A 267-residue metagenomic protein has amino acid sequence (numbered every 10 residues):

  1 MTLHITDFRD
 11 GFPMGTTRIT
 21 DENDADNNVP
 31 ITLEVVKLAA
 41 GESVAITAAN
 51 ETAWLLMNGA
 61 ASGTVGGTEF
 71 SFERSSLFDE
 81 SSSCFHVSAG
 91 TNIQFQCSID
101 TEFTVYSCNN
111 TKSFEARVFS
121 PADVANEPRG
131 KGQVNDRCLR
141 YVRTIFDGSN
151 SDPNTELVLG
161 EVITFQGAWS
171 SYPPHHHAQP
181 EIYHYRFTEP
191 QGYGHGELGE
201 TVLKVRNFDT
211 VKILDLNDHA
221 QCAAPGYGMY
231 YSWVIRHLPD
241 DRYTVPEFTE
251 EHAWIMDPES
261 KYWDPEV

Functional and structural regions predicted by a protein language model:
M1-V44, E51-A60, I255-D257, K261-V267: Hydrophobic, proline/glycine-rich low-complexity stretches
D10-S43, D136-I182: A short glycine-rich, His/Asp/Glu-containing loop-to-beta-strand
A25, T32-Q96: Extended, compositionally biased flexible segments
L33-K37, A53, C84-H86, V105 (+4 more regions): Conserved hydrophobic/aromatic beta-strand scaffold that supports enzyme active sites
A48-E69, Q166-G167, Y172, A178-T210 (+2 more regions): Glycine- and acidic-residue-biased ligand/ion/polar-headgroup-sensing regions
F78-S98, C108, V205-G226, S232-R236: Conserved metal-binding segment of the jelly-roll/cupin
F85-A89, Q96, E102-P174: Non-heme Fe(II) oxygenase catalytic core, chiefly the N-lobe of the double-stranded beta-helix
T101-V142, E197, S232-V267: Double-stranded beta-helix
